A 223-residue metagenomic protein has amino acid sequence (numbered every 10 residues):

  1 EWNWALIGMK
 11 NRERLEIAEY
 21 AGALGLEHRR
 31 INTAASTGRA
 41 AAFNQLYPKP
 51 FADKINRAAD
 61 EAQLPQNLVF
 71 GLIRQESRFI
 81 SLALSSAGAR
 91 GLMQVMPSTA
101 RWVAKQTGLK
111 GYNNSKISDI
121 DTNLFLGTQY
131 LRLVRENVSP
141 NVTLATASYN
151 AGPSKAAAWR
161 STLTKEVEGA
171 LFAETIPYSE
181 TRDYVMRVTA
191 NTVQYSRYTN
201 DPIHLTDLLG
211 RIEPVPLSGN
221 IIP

Functional and structural regions predicted by a protein language model:
E1-P223: Catalytic glycan-binding domains that act on GlcNAc-containing polysaccharides
